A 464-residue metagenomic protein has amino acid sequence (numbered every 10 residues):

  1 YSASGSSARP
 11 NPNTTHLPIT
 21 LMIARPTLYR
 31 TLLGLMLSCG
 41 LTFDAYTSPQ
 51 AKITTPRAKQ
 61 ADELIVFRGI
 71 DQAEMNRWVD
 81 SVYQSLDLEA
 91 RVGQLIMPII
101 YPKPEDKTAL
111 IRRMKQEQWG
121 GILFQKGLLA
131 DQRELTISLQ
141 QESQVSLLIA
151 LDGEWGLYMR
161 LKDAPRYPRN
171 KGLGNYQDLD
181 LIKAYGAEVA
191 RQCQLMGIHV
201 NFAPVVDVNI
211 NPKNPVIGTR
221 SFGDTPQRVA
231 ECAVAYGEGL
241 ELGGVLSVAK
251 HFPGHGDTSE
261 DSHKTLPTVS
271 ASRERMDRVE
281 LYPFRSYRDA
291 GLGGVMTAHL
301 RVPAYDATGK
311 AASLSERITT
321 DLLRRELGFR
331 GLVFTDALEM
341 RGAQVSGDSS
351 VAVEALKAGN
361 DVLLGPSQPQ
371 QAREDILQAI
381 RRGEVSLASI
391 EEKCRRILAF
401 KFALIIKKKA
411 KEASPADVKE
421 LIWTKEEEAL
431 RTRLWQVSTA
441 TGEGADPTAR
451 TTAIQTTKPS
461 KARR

Functional and structural regions predicted by a protein language model:
S2-S7: Intrinsically disordered, low-complexity segments enriched in small polar residues
I19-L32: Bacterial N-terminal signal peptides that target proteins for export
I23-A24, G40, T47-R113, R325 (+1 more regions): Preference for extracellular/luminal or secreted protein segments
T31-D44: Bacterial N-terminal signal peptides
D87, Q132-Q141, L147, L157-M159 (+2 more regions): Second-shell residues forming the walls of enzyme active-site clefts
G93-I100, G120-F124, L147-G153, V200-P204 (+5 more regions): Hydrophobic faces of well-ordered beta-strands that scaffold small-molecule active sites in alpha/beta enzyme cores
L129-L148, L179-G197, R395: Active-site-adjacent structural elements in enzyme catalytic domains
L173-V200, V205-G237, E241: A substrate-binding/cap region within the structured catalytic cores of diverse enzymes
